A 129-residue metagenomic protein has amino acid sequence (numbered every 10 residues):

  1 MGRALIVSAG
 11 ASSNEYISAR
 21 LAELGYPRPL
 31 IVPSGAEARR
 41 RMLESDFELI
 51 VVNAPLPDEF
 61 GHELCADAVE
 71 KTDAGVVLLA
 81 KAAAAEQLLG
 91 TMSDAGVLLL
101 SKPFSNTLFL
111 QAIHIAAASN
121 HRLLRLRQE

Functional and structural regions predicted by a protein language model:
S8: Conserved acidic carboxylate
A11-L30: Two-component/phosphorelay signaling modules centered on CheY-like receiver
S18, I31-L49: Acidic, metal-coordinating helix/loop segments flanking the phosphotransfer/catalytic sites of two-component signaling
E48-T72, A83-L88: Conserved phosphotransfer microenvironments
I50, V76, L99-L100: Two-component signal transduction core modules
L79-A80: Hydrophobic/aromatic residues positioned on beta-strands within the core alpha/beta folds
T91-L100: As written
F104-H114, H121, R125: C-terminal output helix
